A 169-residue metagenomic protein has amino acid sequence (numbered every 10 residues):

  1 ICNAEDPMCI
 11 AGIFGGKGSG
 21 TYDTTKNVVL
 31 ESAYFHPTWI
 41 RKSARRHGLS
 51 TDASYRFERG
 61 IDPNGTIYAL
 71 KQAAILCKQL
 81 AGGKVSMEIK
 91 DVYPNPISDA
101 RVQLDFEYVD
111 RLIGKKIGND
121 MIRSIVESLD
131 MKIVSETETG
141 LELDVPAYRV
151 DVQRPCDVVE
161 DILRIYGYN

Functional and structural regions predicted by a protein language model:
I1-S98: Mobile "lid/hinge" segments at catalytic clefts and subdomain interfaces of large enzymes
V102-N169: Extended, well-folded interaction surfaces typified by the phenylalanyl-tRNA synthetase beta subunit core
